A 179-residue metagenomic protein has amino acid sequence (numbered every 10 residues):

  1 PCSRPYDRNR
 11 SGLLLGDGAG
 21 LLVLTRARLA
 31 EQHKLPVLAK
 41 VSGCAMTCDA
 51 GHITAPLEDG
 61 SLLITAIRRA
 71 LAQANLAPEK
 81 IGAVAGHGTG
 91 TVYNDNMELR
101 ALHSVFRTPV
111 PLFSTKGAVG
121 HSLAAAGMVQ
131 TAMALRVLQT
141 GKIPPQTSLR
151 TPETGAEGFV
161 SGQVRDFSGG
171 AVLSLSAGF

Functional and structural regions predicted by a protein language model:
P1-L29, A124-F179: Conserved beta-strand-centric core segments of catalytic alpha/beta enzyme folds
C2-L76, G82-A83, A171: Condensing-enzyme catalytic core mediating Claisen C-C bond formation in acyl metabolism
C2-R4, L62-T65, A101-S114: Gly/Ser/Thr-rich active-site loops/lids in small-molecule metabolic enzymes that frequently grip phosphoryl groups
P36-C44, E79-G86, P111-G117, P144-E153 (+1 more regions): Beta-strand segments within the central parallel beta-sheet cores of soluble alpha/beta enzyme folds
C48, V119, F179: Residue-level detector of flexible, active-site-proximal loop/helix-junction positions within diverse enzyme catalytic
G51-G60, T89-T108, S122-V129, G162: Short glycine/threonine-rich loop-to-helix capping motif typified by GTGT followed within a few residues by an Asp-Pro
A66-A74, V105, A134, L138: Stable alpha-helical structural segments in soluble proteins, enriched in small hydrophobic residues
